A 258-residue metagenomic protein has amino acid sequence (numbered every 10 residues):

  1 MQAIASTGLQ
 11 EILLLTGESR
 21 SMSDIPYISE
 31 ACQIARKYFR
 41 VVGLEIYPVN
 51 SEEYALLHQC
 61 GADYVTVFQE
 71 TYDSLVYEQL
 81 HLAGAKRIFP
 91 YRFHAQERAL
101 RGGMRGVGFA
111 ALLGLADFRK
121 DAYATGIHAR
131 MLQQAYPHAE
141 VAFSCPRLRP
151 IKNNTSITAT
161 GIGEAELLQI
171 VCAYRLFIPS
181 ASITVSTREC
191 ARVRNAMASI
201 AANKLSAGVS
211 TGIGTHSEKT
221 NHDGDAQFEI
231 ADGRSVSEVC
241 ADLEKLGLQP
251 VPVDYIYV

Functional and structural regions predicted by a protein language model:
M1, I28-C32, Y54, F93-Q96 (+4 more regions): Generic structural signal for well-ordered alpha-helices, preferentially at hydrophobic/aromatic core positions
I4-A99, R105-F109, L115, P137-S144: Core AdoMet radical
E11-L14, I28, C32, V41-G43 (+3 more regions): Amphipathic, soluble alpha/beta structural segments
S23, Y27, A83-Y91, D117-A124 (+3 more regions): Alpha-helix N-cap and loop-to-helix initiation/capping positions
E30-Y38, L56-C60, R98, G102 (+7 more regions): Alpha-helical structural signal in soluble globular domains
N50-Q59, R105, L115-M131, C190-I200: Catalytic cores of alpha/beta
D63-Y64, A85-K86, I127, A202-N203 (+1 more regions): Short alpha-helix boundary/capping motifs
Y123, Q133-V258: Auxiliary Fe-S-binding modules of radical SAM enzymes
